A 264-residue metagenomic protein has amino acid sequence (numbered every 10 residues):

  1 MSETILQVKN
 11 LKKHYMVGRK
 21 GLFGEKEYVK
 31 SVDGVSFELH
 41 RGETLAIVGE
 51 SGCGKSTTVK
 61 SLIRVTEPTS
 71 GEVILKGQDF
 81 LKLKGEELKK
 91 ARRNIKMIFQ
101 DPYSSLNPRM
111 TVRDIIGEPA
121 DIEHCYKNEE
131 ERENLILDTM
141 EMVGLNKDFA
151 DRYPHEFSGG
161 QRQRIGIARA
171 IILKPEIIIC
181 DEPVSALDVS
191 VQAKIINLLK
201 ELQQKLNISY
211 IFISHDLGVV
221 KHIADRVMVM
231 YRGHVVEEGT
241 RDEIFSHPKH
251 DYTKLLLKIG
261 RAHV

Functional and structural regions predicted by a protein language model:
I63: Helix-to-loop junction immediately C-terminal to a conserved catalytic motif
G71-D79: Conserved ABC transporter NBD signature motif
D79, E130-D148, L257: Conserved ABC ATPase "signature" region
Y153-F157, Q161: Conserved ABC ATPase signature
I172-E176: A short, proline-enriched helix->beta-strand linker immediately N-terminal to the Walker B motif in ABC-type P-loop
E238-G239, H247: ABC ATPase "signature
